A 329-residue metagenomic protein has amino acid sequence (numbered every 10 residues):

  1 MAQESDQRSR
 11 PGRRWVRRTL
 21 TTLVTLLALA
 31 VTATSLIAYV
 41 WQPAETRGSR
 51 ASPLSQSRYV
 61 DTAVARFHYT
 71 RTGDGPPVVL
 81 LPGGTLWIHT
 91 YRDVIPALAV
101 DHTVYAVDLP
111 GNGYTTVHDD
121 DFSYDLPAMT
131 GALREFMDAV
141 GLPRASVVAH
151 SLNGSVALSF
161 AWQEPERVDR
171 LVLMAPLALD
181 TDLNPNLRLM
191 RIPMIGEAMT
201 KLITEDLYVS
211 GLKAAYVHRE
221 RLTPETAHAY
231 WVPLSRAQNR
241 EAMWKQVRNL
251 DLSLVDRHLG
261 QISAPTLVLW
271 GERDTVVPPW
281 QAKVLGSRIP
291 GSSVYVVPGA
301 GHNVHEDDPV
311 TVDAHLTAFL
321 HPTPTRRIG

Functional and structural regions predicted by a protein language model:
M1-P76, D101-H102, L142-P143, H321-G329: Alpha/beta-hydrolase fold catalytic core
G48, L183-R188, L202-Q261: Conserved alpha/beta-hydrolase catalytic His-Asp/Glu region
A63, T70-T72, L109-V148, L152 (+1 more regions): Active-site loop/oxyanion-hole signature of alpha/beta-hydrolase fold enzymes
T72-Y114: Conserved HGGG/HGGXW glycine-rich cap/lid loop of the alpha/beta-hydrolase fold
W162, R170-M199: Flexible "cap/lid" loop of the alpha/beta hydrolase fold
I262, V268-W270: Short beta-strand/loop motif that positions the catalytic acidic residue of the alpha/beta-hydrolase fold
R273-V277: Acidic catalytic loop of the alpha/beta-hydrolase fold
S292-G329: Catalytic active-site module of serine/aspartate enzymes centered on a nucleophile-bearing elbow/loop
